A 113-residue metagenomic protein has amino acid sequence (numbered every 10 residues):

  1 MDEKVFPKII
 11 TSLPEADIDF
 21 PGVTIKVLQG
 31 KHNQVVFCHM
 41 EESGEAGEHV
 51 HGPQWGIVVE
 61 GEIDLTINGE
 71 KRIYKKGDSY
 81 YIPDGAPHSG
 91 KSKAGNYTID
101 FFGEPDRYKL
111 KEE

Functional and structural regions predicted by a protein language model:
M1-H32, V36-F37, K111: A short, N-terminal "cap"/entry segment at the start of jelly-roll beta-barrel domains of the cupin/DSBH fold
K31, T66-E70, K93: Short strand-coil-strand connectors
K31-V50: Conserved short histidine dyad/triad with adjacent acidic residue
Q34, E62-D64, P87, Y97: Structural motif
G52-N68: Glycine- and acidic-residue-biased ligand/ion/polar-headgroup-sensing regions
V59-E60, K75-K76, A94: A cytosolic small-molecule/anion-sensing beta-strand core signal
G69-D84: Short acidic-glycine-tyrosine-enriched beta hairpin
D84-Y108: Ligand-binding loop in jelly-roll beta-barrel domains
